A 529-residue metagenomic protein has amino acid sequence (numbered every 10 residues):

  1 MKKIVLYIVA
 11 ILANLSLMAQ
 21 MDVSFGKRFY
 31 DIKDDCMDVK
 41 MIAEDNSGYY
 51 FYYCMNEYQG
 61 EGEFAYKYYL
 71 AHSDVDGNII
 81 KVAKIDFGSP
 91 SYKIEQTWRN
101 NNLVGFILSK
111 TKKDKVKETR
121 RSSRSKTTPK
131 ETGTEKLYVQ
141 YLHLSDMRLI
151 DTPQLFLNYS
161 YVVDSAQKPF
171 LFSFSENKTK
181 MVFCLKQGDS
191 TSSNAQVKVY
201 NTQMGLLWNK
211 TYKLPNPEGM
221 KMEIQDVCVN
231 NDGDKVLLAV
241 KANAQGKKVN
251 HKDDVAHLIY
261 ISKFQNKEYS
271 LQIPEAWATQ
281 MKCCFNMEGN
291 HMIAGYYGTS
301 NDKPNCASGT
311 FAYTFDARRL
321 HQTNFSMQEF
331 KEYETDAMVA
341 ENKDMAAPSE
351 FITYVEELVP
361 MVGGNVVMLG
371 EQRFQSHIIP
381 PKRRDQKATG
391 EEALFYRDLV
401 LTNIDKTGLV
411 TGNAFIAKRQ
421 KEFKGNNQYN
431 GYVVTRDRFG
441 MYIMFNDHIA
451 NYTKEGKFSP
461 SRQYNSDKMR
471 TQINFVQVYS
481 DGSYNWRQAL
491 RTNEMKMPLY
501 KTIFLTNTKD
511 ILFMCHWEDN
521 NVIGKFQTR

Functional and structural regions predicted by a protein language model:
M1-F25: Bacterial Sec-dependent N-terminal signal peptides
R28-Y68, K180: Beta-strand-rich domains and repeat architectures in extracellular enzymes and scaffolds, especially beta-propellers
F29-K33, D74-V116, D151-Q167, K213-Q225 (+5 more regions): Blade-loop segments of beta-propeller domains
C36-N46, E95-N102, K110, S165-K178 (+6 more regions): Structural signature of eukaryotic scaffold interfaces centered on beta-propeller domains
C54-F64, T111-G133, V182-S193, K241-D253 (+3 more regions): Short, conserved, GDST-rich strand-edge loop motifs in beta-rich repeat architectures
Y66-D76, T134-D146, N194-G205, H251-N266 (+4 more regions): Beta-propeller blade signature
I85, S270-K282, M327-E350, L409-V433 (+2 more regions): Conserved blade-ending motifs and adjacent loop-strand segments that build the rim/top face of beta-propeller domains
V240, Y354-E392, Y396-N403, N426-W486: Loop/turn-rich, solvent-exposed surfaces of beta-rich toroidal or solenoidal domains
